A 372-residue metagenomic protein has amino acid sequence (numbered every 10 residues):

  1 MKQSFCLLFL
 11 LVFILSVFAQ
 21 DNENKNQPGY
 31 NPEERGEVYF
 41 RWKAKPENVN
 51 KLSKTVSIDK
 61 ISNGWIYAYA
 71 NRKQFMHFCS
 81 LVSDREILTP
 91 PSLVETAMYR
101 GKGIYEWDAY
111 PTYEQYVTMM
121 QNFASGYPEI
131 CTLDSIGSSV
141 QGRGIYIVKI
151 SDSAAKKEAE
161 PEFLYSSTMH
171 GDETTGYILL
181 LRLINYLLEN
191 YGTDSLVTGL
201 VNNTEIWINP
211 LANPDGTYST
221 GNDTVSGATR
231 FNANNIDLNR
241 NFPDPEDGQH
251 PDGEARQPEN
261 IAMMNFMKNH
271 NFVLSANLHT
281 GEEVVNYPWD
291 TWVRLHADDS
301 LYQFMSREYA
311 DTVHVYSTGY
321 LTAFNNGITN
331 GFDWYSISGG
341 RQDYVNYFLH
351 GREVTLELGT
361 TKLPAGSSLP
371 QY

Functional and structural regions predicted by a protein language model:
M1-N31: Bacterial Sec-dependent N-terminal signal peptides
Q20-Y116, T361, Y372: Intrinsic-disorder/low-complexity accessory segments
D108-F163: Soluble metallo-hydrolase cores and metallopeptidase-like ectodomains found primarily in the secretory/periplasmic
P128-T132, Q141-I145, A159-E162, N202-W207 (+2 more regions): Loop/turn elements at helix/coil->beta-strand transitions in domains of secreted/extracellular proteins
G142, E160-Y177: Short HxH-centered metal-ligating active-site micro-motif
G176-N222: Short helix-loop-beta-strand segments that form the rim/entrance of peptidase-like active sites
E205, D215, G221-Y372: Metallocarboxypeptidase
